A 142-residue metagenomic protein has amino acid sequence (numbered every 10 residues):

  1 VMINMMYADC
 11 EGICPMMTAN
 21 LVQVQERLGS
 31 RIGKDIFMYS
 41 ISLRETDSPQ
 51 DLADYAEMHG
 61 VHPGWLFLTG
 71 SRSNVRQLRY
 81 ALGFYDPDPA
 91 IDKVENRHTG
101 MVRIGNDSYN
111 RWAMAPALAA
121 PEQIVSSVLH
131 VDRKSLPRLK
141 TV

Functional and structural regions predicted by a protein language model:
V1-L21: Short active-site neighborhood of thiol/selenol oxidoreductases, capturing the structured segment around
I3-N4, Y39-S42, M101-I104: Soluble periplasmic/extracytoplasmic beta-strand elements of cell-envelope proteins
M6-D9, Q25-I32, H59-P63, R79-L82 (+3 more regions): Sec/Tat-exported extracytoplasmic proteins
A8-D9, S42-R44, S108: Residue-level signal for short, function-critical loop segments
E11, D47, R111: Flexible, glycine-rich phosphate/dinucleotide-binding loops and adjacent beta-alpha linkers at cofactor/substrate
M17-L78: Structural microenvironment flanking redox-active thiols in thiol-disulfide oxidoreductases
H62-Q123: Thiol/selenol-based redox catalytic cores and closely related redox-interacting motifs
A115-V142: Non-globular targeting/processing and membrane-anchoring segments
